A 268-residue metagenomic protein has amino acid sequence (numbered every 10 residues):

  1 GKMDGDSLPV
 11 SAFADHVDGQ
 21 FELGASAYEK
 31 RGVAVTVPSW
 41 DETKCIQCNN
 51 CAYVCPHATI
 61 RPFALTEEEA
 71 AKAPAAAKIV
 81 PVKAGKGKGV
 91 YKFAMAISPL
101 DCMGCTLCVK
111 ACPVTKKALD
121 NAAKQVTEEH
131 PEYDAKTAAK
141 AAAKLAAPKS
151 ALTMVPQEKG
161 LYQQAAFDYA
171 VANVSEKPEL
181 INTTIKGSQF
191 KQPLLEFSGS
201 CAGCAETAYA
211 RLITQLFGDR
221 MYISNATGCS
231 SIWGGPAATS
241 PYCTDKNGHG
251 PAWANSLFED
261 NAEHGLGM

Functional and structural regions predicted by a protein language model:
G1-C102, V109-Y222, A226-M268: Ferredoxin-type iron-sulfur electron-transfer modules and their immediate structural context
